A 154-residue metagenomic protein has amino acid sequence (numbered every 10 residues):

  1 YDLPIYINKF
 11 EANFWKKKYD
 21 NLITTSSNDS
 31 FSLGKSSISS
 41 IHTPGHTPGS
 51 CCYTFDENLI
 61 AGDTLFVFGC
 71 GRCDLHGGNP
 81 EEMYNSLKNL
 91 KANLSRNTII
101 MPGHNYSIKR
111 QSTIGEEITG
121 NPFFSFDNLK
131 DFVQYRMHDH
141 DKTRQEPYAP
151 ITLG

Functional and structural regions predicted by a protein language model:
Y1-S39, T119-G120: Active-site HxH/HxHxD metal-binding segment of metal-dependent hydrolases
I5, I60-A61, M101: Residue-level marker for buried hydrophobic side chains located in beta-strands that build the well-ordered beta-sheet
F10-E11, G45-T47, E57-L59, T64-L65 (+2 more regions): Active-site metal-binding loops of divalent metal-dependent hydrolases
N28-F55, I60: Core dinuclear metal-dependent hydrolase active-site scaffold
I38, G77-G78: Residue-level signal for the nucleotide or nucleotide-sugar donor/cofactor binding architecture
C51-Y53, C70, Q111: Active-site-flanking alpha-helical
G71-G77, E117-I118: Short glycine-enriched, charge-decorated loop/helix-capping segments at active-site entrances that position
N85-G154: Accessory terminal helices/loops
